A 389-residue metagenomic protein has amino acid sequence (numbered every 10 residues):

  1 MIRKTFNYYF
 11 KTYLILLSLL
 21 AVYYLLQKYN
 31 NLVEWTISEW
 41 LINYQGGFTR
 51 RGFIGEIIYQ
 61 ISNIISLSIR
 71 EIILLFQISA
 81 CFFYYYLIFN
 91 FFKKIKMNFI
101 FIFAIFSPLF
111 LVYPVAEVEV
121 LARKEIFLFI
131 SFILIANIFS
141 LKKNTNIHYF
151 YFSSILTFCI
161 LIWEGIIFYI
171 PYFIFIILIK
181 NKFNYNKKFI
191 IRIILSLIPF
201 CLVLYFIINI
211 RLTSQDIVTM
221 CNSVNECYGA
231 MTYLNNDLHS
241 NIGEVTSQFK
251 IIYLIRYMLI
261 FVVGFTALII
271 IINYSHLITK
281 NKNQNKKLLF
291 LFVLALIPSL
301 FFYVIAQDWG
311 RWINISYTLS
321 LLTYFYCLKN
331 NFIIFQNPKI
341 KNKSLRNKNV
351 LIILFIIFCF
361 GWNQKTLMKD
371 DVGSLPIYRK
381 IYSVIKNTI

Functional and structural regions predicted by a protein language model:
L19-Y29, I191-I272: Membrane-lumen/periplasm interface segments of specific transmembrane helices in polyprenyl phosphate-linked
G52, I102-I130: Aromatic- and kink-enriched transmembrane "portal" helix at the membrane-lumen/periplasm boundary that abuts
L75-N98, L134-I138, I272-Y274: Transmembrane-helix motifs of polytopic, lipid-linked glycan transferases
Y113-K124, I269-L328: Membrane-water interface signatures at transmembrane helix termini and the short loops that connect adjacent helices
F127-N144, H148-L156, F173: Specific aromatic-rich, kink-prone transmembrane helix
I147-F150, I193-I198, I333-W362: Signature aromatic-anchored transmembrane alpha helix within multi-pass, membrane-resident enzymes that catalyze glycan
H148-F175, L300: Membrane-interface alpha helices of multi-pass inner-membrane proteins
I170-L197: Perimembrane helix-loop-helix junctions
